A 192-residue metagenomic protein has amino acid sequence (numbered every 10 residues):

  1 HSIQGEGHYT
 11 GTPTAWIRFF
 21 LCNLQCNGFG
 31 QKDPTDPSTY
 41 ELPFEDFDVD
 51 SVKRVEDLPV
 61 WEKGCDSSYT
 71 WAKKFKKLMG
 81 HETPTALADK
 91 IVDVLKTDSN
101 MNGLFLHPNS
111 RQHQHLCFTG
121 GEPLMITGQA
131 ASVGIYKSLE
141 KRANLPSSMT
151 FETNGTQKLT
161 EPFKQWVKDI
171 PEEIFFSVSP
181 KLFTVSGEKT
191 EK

Functional and structural regions predicted by a protein language model:
H1-P13: Short, Lys/Arg-rich amphipathic segments at extreme N-termini
S2, T70-A72, F183: A short, flexible beta-alpha/helix-coil linker loop
P13, L24-E172: Conserved Radical SAM active-site core
F19-F20: Aromatic-flanked redox-active Cys/Sec active sites in thiol-based oxidoreductases, especially the WC-centered
E161-P162, V185-E191: Short, charged, surface-exposed secondary-structure boundary motifs
E172-S186: Non-cysteine beta-strand/loop elements that form the S-adenosyl-L-methionine
